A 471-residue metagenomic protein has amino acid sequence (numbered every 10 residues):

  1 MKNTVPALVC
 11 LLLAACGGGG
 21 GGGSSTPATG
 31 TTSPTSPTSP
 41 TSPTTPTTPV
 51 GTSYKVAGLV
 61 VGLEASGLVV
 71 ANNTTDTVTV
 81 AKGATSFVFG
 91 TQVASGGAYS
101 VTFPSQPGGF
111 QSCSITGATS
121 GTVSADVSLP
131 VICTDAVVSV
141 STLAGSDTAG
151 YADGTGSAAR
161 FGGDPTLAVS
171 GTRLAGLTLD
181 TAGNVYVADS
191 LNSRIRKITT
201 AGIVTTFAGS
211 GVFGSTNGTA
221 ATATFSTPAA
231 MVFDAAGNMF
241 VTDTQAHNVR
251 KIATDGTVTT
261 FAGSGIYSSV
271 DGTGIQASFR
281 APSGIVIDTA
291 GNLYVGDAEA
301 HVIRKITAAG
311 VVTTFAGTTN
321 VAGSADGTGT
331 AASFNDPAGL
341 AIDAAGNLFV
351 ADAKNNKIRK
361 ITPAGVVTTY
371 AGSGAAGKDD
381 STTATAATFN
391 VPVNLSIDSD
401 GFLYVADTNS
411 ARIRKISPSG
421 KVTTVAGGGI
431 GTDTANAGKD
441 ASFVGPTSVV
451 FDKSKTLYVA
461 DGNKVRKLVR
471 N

Functional and structural regions predicted by a protein language model:
K2-G58, T134-D135: Bacterial Sec-dependent N-terminal signal peptides
L59, S86-S120: Surface-exposed interfaces of beta-sheet-rich extracellular modules
V137-L174, I203-T227, T257-S283, V311-D336 (+2 more regions): Gly/Pro-rich loop segments of beta-rich domains
L179-A182, F233-A236, I287-A290, I342-A345 (+2 more regions): Residue-level detector of Asp-centered blade-edge/turn motifs that repeat once per structural unit in beta-propeller
N184-Y186, N238-F240, N292-Y294, N347-F349 (+2 more regions): Conserved beta-propeller blade signature
S190, T244, A298, A353 (+2 more regions): Short loop/turn segments immediately following the C-termini of beta-strands
S193-K197, I203, H247-K251, T257 (+7 more regions): A short loop-to-beta-strand structural motif that recurs across blades of beta-propeller domains
G445-N471: Blade-level signature of beta-propeller repeat domains, shared across WD40, Kelch, NHL, RCC1 and BNR/Asp-box propellers
